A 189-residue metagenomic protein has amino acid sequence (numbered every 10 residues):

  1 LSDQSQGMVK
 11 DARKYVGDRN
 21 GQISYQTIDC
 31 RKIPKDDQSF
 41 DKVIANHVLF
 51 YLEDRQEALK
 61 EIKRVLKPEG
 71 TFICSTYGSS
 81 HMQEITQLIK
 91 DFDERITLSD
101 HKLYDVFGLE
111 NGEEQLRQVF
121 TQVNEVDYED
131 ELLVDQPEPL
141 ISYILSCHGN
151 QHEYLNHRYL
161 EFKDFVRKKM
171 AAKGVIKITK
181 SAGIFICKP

Functional and structural regions predicted by a protein language model:
L1-I33, E57: Class I SAM-dependent methyltransferase SAM/SAH-binding core
G17, E53, K67, R117 (+1 more regions): Short conserved AdoMet
Q26, I44, I73: Conserved Rossmann-like nucleotide-binding pocket used by diverse enzymes that bind dinucleotide cofactors
R31-V43: A short acidic, Gly/Pro-enriched loop at the edge of an enzyme's catalytic core that lines a small-molecule cofactor
K42-Q56, G78: A short SAM/SAH-binding and catalytic strip from SAM-dependent methyltransferases
Q56-T71: A short glycine-rich, Lys/Arg-flanked "PGG" loop and its adjoining helix->strand segment in the class I
T71-D100: Conserved class I S-adenosyl-L-methionine
L103-P189: Conserved Class I S-adenosyl-L-methionine
